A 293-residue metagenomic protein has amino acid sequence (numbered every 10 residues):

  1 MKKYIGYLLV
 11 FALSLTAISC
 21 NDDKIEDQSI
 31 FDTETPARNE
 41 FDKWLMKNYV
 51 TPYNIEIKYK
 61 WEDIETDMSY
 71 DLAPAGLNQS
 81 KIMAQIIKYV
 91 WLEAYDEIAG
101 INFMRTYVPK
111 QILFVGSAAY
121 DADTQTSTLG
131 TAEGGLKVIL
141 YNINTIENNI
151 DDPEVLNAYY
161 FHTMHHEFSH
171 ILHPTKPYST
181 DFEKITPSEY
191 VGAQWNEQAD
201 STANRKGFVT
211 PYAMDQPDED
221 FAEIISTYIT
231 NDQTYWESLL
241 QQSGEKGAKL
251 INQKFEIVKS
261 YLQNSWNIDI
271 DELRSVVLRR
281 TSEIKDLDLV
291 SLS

Functional and structural regions predicted by a protein language model:
K2-V10: Sec-dependent signal peptide recognition, specifically the positively charged N-region followed immediately by
L15-S19: C-terminal motif of bacterial Sec signal peptides marking the signal peptidase cleavage site
N21-A99, M104, L250-S293: Acidic/polar, low-complexity intrinsically disordered N-terminal segments immediately downstream of a Sec signal
S69-L77, T126, E147-Y159, G207-D215 (+1 more regions): Second-shell loop/turn segments in exported
K81-I139: Auxiliary, metal-adjacent structural segments of Zn-dependent hydrolase domains
Y95-F114, T175-K176, Y235-S243, I270-V276: Surface-exposed patches in mature extracellular/periplasmic domains of secreted proteins
L140, E154-S179, A222: Active-site recognition of the HExxH zinc-binding catalytic motif
Y190-E272, R279-S293: Metalloprotease/metallohydrolase-associated module, dominated by Zn2+-dependent proteases
